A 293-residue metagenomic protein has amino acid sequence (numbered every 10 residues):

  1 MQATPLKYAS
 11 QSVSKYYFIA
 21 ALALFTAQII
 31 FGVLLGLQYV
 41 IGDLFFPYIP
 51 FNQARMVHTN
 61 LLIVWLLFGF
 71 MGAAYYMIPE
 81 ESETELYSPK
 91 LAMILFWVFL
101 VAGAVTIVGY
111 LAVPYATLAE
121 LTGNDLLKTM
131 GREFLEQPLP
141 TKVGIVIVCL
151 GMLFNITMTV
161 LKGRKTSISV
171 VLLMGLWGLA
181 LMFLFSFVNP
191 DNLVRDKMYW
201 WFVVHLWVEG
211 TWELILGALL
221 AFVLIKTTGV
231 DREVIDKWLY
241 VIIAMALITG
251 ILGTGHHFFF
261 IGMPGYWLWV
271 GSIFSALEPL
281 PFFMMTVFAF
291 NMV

Functional and structural regions predicted by a protein language model:
Q2-N52: N-terminal regions that are enriched for targeting/export leaders and immediately downstream pro/stem segments
P5-L22, S82-V101, T129-K142, T157-L176 (+2 more regions): Membrane-interfacial loop-to-helix junctions in multi-pass inner-membrane proteins
A20-F31, F99-I107, I147-G151, V170-N189 (+3 more regions): Alpha-helical transmembrane segments of multi-pass integral membrane proteins
V33-V40, F46, Q53-V160, F185-D191 (+1 more regions): Membrane-interface helix-loop-helix modules in multi-pass inner-membrane proteins
W65-P79, W212-T227: Membrane-interfacial alpha-helical segments at the cytosolic side of multi-pass membrane proteins
G144, R195, V203, W207 (+2 more regions): Membrane-embedded alpha-helical segments of multi-pass membrane proteins, especially the transmembrane helices
V188, D196-K197: Conserved, charged catalytic cores of large soluble enzymes
W200, V204, G217-T228, R232-V293: Membrane-embedded translocation segments of transport machinery
